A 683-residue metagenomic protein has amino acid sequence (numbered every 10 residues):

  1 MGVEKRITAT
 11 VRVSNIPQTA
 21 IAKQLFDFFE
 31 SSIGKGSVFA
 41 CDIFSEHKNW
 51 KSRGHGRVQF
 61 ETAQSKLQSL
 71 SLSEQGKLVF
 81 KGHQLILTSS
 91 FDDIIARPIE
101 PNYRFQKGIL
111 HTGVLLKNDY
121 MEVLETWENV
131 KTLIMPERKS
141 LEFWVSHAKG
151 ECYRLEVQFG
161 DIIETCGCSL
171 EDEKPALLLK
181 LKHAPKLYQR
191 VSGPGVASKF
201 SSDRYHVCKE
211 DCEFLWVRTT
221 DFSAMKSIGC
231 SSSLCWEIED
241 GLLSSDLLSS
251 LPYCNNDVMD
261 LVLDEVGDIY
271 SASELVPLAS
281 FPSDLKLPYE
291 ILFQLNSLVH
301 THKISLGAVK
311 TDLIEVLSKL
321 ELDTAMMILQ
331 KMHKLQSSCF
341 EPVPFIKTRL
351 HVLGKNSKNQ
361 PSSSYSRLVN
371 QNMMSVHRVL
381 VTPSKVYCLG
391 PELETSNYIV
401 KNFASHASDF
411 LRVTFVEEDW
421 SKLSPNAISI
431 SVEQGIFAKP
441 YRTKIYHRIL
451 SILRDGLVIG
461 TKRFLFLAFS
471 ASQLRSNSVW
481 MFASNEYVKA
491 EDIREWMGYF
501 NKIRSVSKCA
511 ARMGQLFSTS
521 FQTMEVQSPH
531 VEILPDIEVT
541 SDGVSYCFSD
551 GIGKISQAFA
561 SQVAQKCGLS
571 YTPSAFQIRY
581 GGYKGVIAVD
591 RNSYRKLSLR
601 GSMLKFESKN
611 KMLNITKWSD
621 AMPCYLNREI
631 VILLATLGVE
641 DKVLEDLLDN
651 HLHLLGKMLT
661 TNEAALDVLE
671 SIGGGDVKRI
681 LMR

Functional and structural regions predicted by a protein language model:
M1-E4, S14, D27-I33, D42-N49 (+8 more regions): Beta-strand elements of modular eukaryotic interaction domains
M1-L85, G160, K182, K186-Q189: Canonical RRM/RBD RNA-binding surface and closely related RRM-like beta-sheet modules in eukaryotic RNA-binding proteins
E4, K23-D27, S31, F80-F105 (+3 more regions): Long, polar low-complexity intrinsically disordered regions
A20-Q24, I33-S37, Q64, E74-L78 (+14 more regions): Eukaryotic basic, amphipathic alpha-helical target segments in cytosolic regions
Q24-F28, S69-E74, H147, Q158 (+7 more regions): Short coil/turn segments at secondary-structure boundaries
F28-S32, Q68-L72, E156, T165 (+5 more regions): Alpha-helical recognition domains of nuclear gene-regulatory proteins
H83-P175, K180-Y270: N-terminal recruitment modules of adaptor/scaffold proteins
W216-R683: Conserved small-residue
